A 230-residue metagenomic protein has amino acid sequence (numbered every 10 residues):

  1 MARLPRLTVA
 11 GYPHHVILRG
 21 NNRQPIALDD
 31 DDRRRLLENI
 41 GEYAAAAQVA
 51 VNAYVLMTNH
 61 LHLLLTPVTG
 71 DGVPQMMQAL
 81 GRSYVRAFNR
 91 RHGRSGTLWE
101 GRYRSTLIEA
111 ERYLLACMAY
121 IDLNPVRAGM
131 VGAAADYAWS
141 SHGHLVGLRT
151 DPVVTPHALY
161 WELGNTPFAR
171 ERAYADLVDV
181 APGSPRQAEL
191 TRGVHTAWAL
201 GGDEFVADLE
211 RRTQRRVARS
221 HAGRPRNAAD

Functional and structural regions predicted by a protein language model:
M1-T58, T66-D230: Short Pro-Cys-Gly-centered "Cys-loop" motif that presents a nucleophilic cysteine in a tight turn
